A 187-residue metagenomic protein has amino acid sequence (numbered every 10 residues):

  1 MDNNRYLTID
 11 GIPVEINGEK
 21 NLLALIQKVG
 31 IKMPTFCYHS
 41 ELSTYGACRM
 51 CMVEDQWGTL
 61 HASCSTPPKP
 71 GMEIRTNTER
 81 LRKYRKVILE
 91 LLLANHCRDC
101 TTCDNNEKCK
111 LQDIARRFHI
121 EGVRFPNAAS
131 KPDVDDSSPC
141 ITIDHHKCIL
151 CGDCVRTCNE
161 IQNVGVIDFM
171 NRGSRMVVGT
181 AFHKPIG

Functional and structural regions predicted by a protein language model:
M1-N3: Terminal leader/tail segments of proteins
I9-I12, Q56-W57: Short strand-turn-strand beta-turns centered on an Asx-Gly dipeptide
I12-K20: Short, contiguous acidic and Ser/Thr-rich linear segments
K20-N21, I149: A generic structural signal for alpha-helix starts
L22-Q56: A basic, amphipathic helix-loop patch mediating RNA/tRNA/ribosome contacts
R49-G187: Fe-S ferredoxin-like electron-transfer domains and their immediately adjacent linker/connector regions across
